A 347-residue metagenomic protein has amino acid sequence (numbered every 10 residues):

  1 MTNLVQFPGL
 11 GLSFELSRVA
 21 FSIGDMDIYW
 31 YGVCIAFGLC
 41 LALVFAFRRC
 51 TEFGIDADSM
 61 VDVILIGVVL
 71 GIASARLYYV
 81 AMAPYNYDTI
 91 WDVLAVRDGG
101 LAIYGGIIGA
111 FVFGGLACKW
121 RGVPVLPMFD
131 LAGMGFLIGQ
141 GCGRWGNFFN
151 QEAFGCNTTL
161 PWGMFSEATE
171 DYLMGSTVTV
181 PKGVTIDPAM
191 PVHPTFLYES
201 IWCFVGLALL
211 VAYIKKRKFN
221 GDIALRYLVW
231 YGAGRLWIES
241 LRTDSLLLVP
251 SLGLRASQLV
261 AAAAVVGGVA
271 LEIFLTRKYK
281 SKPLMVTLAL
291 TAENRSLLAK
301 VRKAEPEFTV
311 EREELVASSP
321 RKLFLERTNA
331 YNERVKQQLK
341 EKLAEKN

Functional and structural regions predicted by a protein language model:
M1-N347: A feature for loop-to-transmembrane-helix boundaries and adjacent hydrophobic helices in multi-pass integral membrane
